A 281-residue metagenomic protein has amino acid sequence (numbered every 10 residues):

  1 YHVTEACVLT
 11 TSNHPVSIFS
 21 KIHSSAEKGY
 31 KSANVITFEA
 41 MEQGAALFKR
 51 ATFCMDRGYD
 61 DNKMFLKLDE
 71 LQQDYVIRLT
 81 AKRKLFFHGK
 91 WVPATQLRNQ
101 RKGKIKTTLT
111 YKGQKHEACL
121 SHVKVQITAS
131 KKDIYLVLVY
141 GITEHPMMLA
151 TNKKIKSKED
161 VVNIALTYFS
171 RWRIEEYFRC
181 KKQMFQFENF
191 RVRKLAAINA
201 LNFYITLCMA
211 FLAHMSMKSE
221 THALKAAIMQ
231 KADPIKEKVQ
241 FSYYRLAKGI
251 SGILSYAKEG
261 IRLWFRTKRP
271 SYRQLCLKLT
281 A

Functional and structural regions predicted by a protein language model:
Y1-T11: Active-site cores of enzymes that catalyze phosphoryl transfer or operate on phosphate-rich substrates
L9-A281: Single, function-defining residue in the core of a domain
